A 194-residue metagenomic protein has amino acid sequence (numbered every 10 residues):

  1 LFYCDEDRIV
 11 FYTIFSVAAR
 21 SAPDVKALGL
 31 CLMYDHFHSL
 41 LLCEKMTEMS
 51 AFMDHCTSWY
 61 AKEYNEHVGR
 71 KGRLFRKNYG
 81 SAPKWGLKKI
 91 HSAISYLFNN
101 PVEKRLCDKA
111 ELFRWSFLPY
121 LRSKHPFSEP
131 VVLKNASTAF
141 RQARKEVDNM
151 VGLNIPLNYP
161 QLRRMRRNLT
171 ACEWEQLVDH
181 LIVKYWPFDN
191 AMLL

Functional and structural regions predicted by a protein language model:
L1-G29, M33, C43-L194: Short Pro-Cys-Gly-centered "Cys-loop" motif that presents a nucleophilic cysteine in a tight turn
H36-H38: Histidine-centered active-site/metal-ligand motif
